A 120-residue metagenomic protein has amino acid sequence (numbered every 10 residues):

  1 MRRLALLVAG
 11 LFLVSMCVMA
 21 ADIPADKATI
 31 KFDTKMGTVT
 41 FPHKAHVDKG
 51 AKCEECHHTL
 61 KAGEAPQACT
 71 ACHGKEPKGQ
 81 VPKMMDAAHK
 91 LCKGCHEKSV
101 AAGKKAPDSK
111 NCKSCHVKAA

Functional and structural regions predicted by a protein language model:
M1-T40, V117-A120: N-terminal export/targeting leaders of redox proteins
L13-M16, P42-K44, A51-C53, M84 (+1 more regions): Generic alpha-helix signal with a bias toward terminal, lower-confidence helices and secondary-structure junctions
A25-K27, T34, K49, A65 (+2 more regions): Short, solvent-exposed coil/turn segments
P42-D48, H58-E64, P82-D86, V100-A106: Short, flexible, mixed-charge glycine/proline-rich loop motifs that serve as phosphate/nucleic-acid-contacting
A51-T59, P66-E76, C92-K98, S109-K118: The canonical Cys-X-X-Cys-His
